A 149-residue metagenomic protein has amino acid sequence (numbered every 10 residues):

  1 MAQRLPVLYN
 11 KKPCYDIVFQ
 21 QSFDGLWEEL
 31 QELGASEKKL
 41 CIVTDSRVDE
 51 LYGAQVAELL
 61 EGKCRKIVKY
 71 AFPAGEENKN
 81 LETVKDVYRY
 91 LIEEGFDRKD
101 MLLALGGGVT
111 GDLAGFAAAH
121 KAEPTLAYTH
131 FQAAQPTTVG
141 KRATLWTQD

Functional and structural regions predicted by a protein language model:
M1-M101: ATP/NTP phosphate-donor binding region
Y52-A54, L113-G115, P136: Short glycine-/acidic-enriched loop or helix-start segments at secondary-structure transitions that form or flank
T83, G111-A114, G140: Short amphipathic alpha-helical patches
G95-H130: A short, small-residue-rich loop immediately preceding and capping a beta-strand
K121-D149: A glycine/threonine-rich phosphate-anchoring loop and its flanking beta-alpha core in nucleotide/phosphate-binding
